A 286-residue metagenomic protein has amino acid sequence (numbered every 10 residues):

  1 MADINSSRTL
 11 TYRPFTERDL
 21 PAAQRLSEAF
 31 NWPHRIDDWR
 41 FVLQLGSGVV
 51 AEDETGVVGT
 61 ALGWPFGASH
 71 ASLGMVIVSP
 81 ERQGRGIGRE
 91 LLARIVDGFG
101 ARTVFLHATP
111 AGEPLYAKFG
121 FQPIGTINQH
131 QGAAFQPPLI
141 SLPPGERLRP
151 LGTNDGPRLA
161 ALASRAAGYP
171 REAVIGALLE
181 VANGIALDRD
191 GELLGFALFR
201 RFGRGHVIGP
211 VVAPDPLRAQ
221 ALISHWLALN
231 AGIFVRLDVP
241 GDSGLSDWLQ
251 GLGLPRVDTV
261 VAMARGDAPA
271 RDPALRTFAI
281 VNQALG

Functional and structural regions predicted by a protein language model:
M1-T9, T16-P21, F41, E52-D53 (+6 more regions): Intrinsically disordered, low-complexity, positively biased terminal segments
L91-G98, G112, G120: A generic, well-ordered mixed alpha/beta core segment in the N-terminal half of proteins
T103-H107, Q122-Q136, R256-A268: Conserved catalytic-core motifs of GNAT/GCN5-like acyltransferases
Y116-A117, F121, L249: Conserved active-site tyrosine of GNAT-family acetyltransferases
Q129-P157, A161-L162: Surface-exposed beta-loop interaction hotspot
